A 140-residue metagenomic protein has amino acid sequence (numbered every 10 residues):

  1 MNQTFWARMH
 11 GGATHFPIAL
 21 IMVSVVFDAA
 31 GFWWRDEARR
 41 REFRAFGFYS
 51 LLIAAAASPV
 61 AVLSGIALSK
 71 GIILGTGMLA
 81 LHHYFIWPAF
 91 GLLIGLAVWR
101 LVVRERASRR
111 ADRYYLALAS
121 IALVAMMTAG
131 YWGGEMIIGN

Functional and structural regions predicted by a protein language model:
M1-N140: Polytopic transmembrane helical bundles with strong interfacial aromatic enrichment
